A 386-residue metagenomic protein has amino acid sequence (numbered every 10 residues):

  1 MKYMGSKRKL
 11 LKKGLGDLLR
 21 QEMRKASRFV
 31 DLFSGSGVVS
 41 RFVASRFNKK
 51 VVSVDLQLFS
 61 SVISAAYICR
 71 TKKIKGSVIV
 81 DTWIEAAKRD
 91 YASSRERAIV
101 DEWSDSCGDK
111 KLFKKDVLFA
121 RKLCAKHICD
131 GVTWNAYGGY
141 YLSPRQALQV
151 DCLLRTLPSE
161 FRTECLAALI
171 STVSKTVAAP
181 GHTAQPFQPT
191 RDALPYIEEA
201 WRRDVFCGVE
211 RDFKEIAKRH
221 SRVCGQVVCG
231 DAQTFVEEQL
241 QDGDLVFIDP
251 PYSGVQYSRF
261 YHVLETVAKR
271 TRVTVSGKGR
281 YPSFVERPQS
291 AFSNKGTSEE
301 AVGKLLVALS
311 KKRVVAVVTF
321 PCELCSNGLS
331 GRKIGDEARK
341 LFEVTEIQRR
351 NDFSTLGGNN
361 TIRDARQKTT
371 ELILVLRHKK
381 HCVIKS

Functional and structural regions predicted by a protein language model:
M1-R28, V38-S45, I63: S-adenosyl-L-methionine
S6, G35, P251-S253: Conserved glycine-rich SAM-binding loop
L11-K13, R121-F247, P251-F260, V275-K278 (+1 more regions): SAM-dependent nucleic-acid methyltransferase catalytic core
S27, D244-L245, V314: Conserved acidic residues
S27-A92, E96, Y137-G139, A147-R155 (+4 more regions): SAM cofactor-binding core of SAM-dependent methyltransferases, primarily the Rossmann-like beta-alpha-beta module
S253-K312: SAM-dependent methyltransferase catalytic-core segment centered on the flexible catalytic loop and adjoining short
Q289-I347: Conserved Class I SAM-dependent methyltransferase catalytic core
G331-G335, F342-S386: Class I S-adenosyl-L-methionine
